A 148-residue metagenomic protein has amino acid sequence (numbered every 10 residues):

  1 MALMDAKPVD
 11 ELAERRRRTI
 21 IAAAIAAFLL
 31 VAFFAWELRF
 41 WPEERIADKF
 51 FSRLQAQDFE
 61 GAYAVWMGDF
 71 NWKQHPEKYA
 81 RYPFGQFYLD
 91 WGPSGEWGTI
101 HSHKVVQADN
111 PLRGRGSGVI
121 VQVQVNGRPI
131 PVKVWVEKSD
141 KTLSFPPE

Functional and structural regions predicted by a protein language model:
A2, V9-E11, Q122-E148: Short beta-strand edge/turn micro-motifs at domain boundaries
A2-S52, A56: Short, low-complexity N-terminal intrinsically disordered segments enriched in polar/charged residues
K7, K49, K73, K78 (+3 more regions): Context-gated lysine
L29, A35, G85-Y88, P146: Compositionally biased, low-structure terminal segments
E37, E43, A47, Q55 (+5 more regions): Functionally constrained cores in energy, signaling, and assembly domains
I46, R115-S117, R128-I130: Residues that act as N-cap/strand-start positions at coil-to-secondary-structure junctions
F50, V65-M67, K141-L143: Broad hydrophobic/π-residue packing in well-ordered secondary structure
E60-I120, Q124-V125: Short solvent-exposed beta->alpha transition segments
